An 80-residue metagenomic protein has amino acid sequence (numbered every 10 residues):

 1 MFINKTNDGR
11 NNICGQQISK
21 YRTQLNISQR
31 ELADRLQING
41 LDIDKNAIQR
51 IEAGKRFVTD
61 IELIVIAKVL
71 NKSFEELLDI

Functional and structural regions predicted by a protein language model:
M1-L25: A short, Lys/Arg-rich alpha-helix, primarily the initiator
K5-T6, Q49-I51: Short, contiguous strand/loop micro-motifs
I18, Q29, K45, D60-L63: Helix-turn-helix DNA-binding elements, focusing on the entry/boundary residues of the two helices that contact DNA
N26-R50: Short alpha-helical DNA-recognition segment
T59-E76: DNA major-groove recognition helix of helix-turn-helix/homeodomain DNA-binding modules
D79-I80: Phosphate-coordinating loops and pocket residues in cytosolic domains that bind phosphorylated ligands
